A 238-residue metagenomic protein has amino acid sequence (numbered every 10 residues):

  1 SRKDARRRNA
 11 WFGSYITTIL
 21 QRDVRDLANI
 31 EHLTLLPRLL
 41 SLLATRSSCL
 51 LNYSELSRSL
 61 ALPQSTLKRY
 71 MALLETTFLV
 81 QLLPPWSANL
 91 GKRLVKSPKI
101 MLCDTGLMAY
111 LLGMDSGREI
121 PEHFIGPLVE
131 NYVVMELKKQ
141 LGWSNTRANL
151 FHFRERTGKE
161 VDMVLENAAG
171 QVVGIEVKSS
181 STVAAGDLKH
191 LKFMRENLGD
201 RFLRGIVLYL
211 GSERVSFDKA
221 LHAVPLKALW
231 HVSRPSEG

Functional and structural regions predicted by a protein language model:
K3-V172: Accessory nucleic acid-recognition modules appended to NTPase machines
A109-Y110, A184-G186, R214-D218: Switch/connector loops and helix/strand junctions flanking conserved nucleotide-binding motifs in nucleotide-processing
G142-N145, F193-R201: Arginine/glycine-rich "motif VI" loop of SF2 helicases in the C-terminal RecA-like domain
R154, K178, L208-Y209: Short beta-strand/turn micro-motifs composed of small residues that flank or help shape donor/cofactor-binding pockets
G170-V172, D200-R204: Short glycine-/polar-rich loops that comprise or flank the Walker A/P-loop and associated switch/sensor motifs
V173-T182: Active-site ExK catalytic segment of metal-dependent nucleases
S181-L191: Active-site-adjacent loop/helix micro-motif of nuclease/hydrolase catalytic cores
L210-G238: Domain-level recognition of nuclease-like catalytic cores that cleave nucleotide substrates
